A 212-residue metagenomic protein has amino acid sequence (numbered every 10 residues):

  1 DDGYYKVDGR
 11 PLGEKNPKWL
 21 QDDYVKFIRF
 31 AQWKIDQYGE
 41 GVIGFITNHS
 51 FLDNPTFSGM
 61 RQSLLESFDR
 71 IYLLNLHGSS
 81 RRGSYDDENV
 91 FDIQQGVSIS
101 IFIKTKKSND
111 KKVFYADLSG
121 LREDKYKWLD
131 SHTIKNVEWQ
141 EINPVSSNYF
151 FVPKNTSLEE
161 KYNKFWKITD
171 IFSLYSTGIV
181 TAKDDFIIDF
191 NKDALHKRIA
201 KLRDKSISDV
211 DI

Functional and structural regions predicted by a protein language model:
D1-L20: Mobile active-site "lid"/loop adjacent to the S-adenosyl-L-methionine
E14-K15, F30-I212: Sequence-level detector for compositionally biased, low-complexity segments
L20-Q21, S67: Hydrophobic alpha-helical segments and their boundary regions
D23-I28: Alpha-helical packing segments of well-folded alpha/beta enzyme cores
